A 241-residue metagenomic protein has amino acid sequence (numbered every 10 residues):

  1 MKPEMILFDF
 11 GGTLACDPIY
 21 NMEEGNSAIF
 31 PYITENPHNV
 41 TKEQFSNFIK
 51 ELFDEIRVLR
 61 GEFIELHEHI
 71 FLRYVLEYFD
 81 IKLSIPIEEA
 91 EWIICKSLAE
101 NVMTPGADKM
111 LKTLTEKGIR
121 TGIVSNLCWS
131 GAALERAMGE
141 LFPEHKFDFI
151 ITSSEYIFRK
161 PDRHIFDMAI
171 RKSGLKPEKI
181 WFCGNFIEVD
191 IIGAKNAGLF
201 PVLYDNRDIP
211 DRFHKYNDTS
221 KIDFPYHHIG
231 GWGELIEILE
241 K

Functional and structural regions predicted by a protein language model:
M1-F8, C16-I19, N39-V40, D108 (+2 more regions): Asp-based, Mg2+/Mn2+-dependent phosphohydrolase catalytic module
K2-K112, E116-K117: N-terminal helical cap/lid subdomain that shapes the substrate entry/recognition surface in HAD-like hydrolases
R120: Short beta-strand/loop segments at the ligand-binding rim of alpha/beta enzyme cores
